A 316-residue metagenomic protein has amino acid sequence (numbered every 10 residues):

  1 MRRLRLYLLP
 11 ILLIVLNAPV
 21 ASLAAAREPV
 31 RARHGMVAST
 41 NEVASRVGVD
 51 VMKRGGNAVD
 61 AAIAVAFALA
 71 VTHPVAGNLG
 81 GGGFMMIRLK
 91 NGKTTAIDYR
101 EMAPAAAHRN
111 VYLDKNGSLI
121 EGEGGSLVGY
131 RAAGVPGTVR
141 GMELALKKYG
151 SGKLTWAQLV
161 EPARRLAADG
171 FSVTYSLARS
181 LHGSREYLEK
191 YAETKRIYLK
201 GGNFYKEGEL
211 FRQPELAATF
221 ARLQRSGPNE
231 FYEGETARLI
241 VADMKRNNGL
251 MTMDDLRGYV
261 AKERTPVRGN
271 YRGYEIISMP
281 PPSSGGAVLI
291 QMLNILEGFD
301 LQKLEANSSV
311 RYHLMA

Functional and structural regions predicted by a protein language model:
M1-L6: Positively charged n-region of N-terminal signal peptides that target proteins for export
Y7-P19: Bacterial N-terminal signal peptides
A25-R46, D50, A58-V59, I63-E233 (+2 more regions): Noncatalytic scaffold domains of N-terminal-nucleophile
G298-A316: Internal maturation/activation junctions in enzymes
